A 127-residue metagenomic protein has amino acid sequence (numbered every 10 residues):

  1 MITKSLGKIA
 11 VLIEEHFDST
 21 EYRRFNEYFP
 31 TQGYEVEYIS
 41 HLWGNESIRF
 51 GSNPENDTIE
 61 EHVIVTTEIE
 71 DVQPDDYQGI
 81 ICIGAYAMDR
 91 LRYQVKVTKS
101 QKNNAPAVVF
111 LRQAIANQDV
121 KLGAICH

Functional and structural regions predicted by a protein language model:
M1-D119: Extended, subdomain-level signal for the structured scaffold at the beginning of enzyme domains
D119-H127: Short, glycine-/small-residue-rich phosphate/pyrophosphate-handling segment
